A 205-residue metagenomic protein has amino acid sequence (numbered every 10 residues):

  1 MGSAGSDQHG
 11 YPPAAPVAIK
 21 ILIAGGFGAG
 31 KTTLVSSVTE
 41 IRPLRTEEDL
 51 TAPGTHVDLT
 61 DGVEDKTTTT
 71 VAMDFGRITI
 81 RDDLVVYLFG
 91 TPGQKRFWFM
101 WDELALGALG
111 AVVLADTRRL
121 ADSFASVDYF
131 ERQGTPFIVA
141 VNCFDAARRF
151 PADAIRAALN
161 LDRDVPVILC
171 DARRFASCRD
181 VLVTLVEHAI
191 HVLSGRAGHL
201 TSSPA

Functional and structural regions predicted by a protein language model:
G2-V63, T67, R77-Y87: Conserved G1/Walker A P-loop phosphate-binding module
G30, K95, L120-A121, A147: Catalytic P-loop NTPase motifs of RecA-like helicase/translocase cores
L88-T91, A111-D116, V139-C143, L169-D171: Conserved beta-strand segments of the P-loop GTPase G domain that flank and frequently precede/overlap
Q94-R119, D128-Q133: Inter-motif core of Ras-like GTPase G domains
S126-Y129, A154-I155: A general structural detector for well-ordered alpha-helical segments in enzyme core domains, enriched
Q133-P136, D164: A short helix->loop->beta-strand "cap" motif at the edges of active sites that frequently abuts
D145-A205: Canonical P-loop GTPase G-domain recognition
